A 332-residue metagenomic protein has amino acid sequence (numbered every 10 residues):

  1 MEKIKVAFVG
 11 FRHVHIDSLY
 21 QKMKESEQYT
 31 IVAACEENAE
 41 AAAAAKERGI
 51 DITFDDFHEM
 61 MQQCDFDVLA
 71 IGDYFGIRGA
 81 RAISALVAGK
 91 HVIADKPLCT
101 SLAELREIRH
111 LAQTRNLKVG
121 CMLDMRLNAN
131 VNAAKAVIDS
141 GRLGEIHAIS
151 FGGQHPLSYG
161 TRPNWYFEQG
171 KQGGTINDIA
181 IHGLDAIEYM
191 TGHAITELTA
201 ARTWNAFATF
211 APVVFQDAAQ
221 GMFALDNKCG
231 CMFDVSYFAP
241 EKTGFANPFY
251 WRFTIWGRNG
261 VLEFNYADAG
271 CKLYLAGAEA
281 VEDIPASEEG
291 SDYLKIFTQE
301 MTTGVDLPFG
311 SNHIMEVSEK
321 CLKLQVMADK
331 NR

Functional and structural regions predicted by a protein language model:
M1-K3, F8, V68-A70, L117 (+2 more regions): C-terminal helix-rich "cap/oligomerization" subdomain common to oxidoreductases
M1-R48: N-terminal Rossmann-like dinucleotide-binding module
E37, I52-L111: Beta-loop-alpha module in the N-terminal Rossmann-like domain of NAD(P)-dependent dehydrogenases, especially those
A94, V119-C121, F264: Hydrophobic residues in well-ordered beta-strands that form the structural core
E107-M125, G144-I149: Rossmann-fold dehydrogenase core element
D124, K242-E319, R332: C-terminal glycine/acidic-rich active-site capping loop/insertion
M125-P212: Predominantly a Rossmann-like dinucleotide-binding segment in NAD(P)-dependent oxidoreductases
D185-A269, K295-T303: Contiguous beta-strand/loop segments that form the cofactor/metal-binding neighborhood of enzyme cores
